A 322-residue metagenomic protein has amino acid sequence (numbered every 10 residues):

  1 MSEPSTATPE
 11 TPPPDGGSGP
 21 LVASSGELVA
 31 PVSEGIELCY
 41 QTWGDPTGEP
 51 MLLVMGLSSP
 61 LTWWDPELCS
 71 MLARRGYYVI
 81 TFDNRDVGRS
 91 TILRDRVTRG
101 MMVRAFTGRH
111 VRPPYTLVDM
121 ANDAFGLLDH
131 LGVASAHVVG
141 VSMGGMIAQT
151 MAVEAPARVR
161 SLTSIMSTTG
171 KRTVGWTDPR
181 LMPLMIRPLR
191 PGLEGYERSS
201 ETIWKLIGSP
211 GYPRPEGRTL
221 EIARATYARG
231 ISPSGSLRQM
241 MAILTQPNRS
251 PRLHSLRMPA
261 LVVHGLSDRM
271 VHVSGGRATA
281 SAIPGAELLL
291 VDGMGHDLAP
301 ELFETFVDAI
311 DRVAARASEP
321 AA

Functional and structural regions predicted by a protein language model:
E34-F106: Conserved HGGG/HGGXW glycine-rich cap/lid loop of the alpha/beta-hydrolase fold
P114, V118-A136: Conserved acidic catalytic loop of the alpha/beta-hydrolase fold
G145-P156, L162: Short glycine-enriched nucleophile-adjacent loop and the immediately C-terminal alpha-helix near the catalytic center
V153, L162-P191: Flexible "cap/lid" loop of the alpha/beta hydrolase fold
G195-L237: Conserved alpha/beta-hydrolase catalytic His-Asp/Glu region
L256, V262-H264: Short beta-strand/loop motif that positions the catalytic acidic residue of the alpha/beta-hydrolase fold
R269-G275: Conserved alpha/beta-hydrolase "acid-adjacent" motif
A286-A322: Catalytic active-site module of serine/aspartate enzymes centered on a nucleophile-bearing elbow/loop
